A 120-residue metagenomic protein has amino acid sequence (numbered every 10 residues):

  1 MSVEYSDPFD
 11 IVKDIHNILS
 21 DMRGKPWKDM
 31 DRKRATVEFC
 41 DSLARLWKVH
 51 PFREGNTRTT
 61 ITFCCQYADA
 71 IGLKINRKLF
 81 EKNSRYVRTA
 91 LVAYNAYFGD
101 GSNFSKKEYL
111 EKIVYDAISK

Functional and structural regions predicted by a protein language model:
M1-K120: FIC/Doc superfamily catalytic core
